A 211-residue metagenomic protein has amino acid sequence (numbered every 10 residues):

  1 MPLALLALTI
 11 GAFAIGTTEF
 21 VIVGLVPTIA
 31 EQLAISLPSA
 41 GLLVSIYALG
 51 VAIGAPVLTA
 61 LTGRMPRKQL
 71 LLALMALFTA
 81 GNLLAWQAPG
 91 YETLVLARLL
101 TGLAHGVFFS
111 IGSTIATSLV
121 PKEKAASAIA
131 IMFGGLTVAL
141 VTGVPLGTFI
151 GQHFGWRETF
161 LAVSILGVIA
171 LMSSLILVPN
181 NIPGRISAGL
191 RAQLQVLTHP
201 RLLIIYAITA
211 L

Functional and structural regions predicted by a protein language model:
M1-V21, H199-L211: Pair of pore-lining "gating" transmembrane helices in MFS-fold secondary transporters
A7-L37, A55-L58: Extracytoplasmic
F20, A48-P56, L140-V141: Residue-level signature of mid-helix packing/kink "hotspots" within the transmembrane helices of 12-pass Major
I53-E92: Conserved MFS/SLC helix-loop-helix module at the cytosolic interface between two early adjacent transmembrane helices
P89-T93, P121-I176: Helix-loop-helix hairpin linking two adjacent transmembrane segments in secondary transporters
E92-R98, I204-I205: Short hydrophobic/alpha-helical segments at membrane-entry points of transmembrane helices in Major Facilitator
A97-G135: Cytoplasmic helix-loop-helix junction between adjacent transmembrane helices in 12-TM secondary transporters
V178-Y206: Juxtamembrane intracellular "pre-TM" segments in multi-pass secondary transporters
